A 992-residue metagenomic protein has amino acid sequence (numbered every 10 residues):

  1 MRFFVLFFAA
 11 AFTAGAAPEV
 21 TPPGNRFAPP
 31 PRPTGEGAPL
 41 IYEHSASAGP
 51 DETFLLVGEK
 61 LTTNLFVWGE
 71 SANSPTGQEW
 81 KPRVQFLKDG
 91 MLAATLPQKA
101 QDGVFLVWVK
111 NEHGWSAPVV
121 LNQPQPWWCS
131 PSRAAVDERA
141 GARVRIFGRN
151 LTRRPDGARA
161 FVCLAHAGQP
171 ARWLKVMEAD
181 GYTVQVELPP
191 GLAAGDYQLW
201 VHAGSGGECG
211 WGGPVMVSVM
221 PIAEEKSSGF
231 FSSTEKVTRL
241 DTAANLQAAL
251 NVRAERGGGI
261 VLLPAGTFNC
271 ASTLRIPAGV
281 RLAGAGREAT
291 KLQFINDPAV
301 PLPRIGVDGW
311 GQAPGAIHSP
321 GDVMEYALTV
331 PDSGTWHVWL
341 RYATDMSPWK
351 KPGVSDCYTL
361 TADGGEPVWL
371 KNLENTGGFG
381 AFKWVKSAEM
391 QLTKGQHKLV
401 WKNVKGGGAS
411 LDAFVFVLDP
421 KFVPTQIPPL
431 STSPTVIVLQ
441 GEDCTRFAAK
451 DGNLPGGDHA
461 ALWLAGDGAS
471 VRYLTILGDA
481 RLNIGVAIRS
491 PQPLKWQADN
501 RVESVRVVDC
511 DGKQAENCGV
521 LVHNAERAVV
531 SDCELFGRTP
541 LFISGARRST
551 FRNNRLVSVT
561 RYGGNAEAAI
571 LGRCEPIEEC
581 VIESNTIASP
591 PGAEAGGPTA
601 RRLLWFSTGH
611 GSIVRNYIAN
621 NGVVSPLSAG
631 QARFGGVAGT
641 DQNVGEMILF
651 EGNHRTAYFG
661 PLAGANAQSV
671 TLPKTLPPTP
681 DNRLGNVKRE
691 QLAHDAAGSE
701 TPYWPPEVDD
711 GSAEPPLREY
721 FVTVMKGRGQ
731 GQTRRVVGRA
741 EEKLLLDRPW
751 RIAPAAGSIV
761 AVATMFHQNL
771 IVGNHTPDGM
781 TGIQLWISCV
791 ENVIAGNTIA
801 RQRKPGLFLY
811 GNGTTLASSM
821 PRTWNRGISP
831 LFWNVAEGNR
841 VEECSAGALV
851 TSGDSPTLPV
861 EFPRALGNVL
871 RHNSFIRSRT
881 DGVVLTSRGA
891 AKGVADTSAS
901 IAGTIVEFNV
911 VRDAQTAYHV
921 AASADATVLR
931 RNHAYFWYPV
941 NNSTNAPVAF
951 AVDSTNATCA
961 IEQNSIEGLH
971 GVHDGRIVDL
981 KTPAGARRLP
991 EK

Functional and structural regions predicted by a protein language model:
P18-W68, D102-L106, H113-C163, E208-E225 (+3 more regions): Beta-strand/beta-sandwich contexts
T238-A244, R281-D308, L439, D443-I484 (+2 more regions): Right-handed parallel beta-helix/beta-spiral solenoid domain characteristic of secreted/periplasmic
L240-L250, A254-R281, A285-D297, Y342-T344 (+3 more regions): N-terminal extracellular ligand-recognition/capping segment immediately after the signal peptide
P298-P301, N453-W463, A480-L494, K513-V522 (+14 more regions): Extracellular beta-strand/beta-solenoid scaffold signature
P298-P314, V624-A756: Autoprocessing Asn-cyclization modules and mimics
A299-G457: Extracytoplasmic
H459-D511, S531, R552, H767-P777 (+1 more regions): Parallel beta-helix/beta-solenoid
